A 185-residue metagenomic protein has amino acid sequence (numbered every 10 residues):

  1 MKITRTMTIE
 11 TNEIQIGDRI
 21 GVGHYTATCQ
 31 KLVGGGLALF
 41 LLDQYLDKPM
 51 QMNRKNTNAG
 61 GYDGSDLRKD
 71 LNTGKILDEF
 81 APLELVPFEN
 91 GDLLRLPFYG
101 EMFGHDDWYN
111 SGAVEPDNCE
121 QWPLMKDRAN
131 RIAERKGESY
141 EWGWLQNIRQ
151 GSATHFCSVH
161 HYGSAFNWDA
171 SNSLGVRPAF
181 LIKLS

Functional and structural regions predicted by a protein language model:
M1-S185: Collagenous Gly-X-Y triple-helix signature in extracellular proteins
